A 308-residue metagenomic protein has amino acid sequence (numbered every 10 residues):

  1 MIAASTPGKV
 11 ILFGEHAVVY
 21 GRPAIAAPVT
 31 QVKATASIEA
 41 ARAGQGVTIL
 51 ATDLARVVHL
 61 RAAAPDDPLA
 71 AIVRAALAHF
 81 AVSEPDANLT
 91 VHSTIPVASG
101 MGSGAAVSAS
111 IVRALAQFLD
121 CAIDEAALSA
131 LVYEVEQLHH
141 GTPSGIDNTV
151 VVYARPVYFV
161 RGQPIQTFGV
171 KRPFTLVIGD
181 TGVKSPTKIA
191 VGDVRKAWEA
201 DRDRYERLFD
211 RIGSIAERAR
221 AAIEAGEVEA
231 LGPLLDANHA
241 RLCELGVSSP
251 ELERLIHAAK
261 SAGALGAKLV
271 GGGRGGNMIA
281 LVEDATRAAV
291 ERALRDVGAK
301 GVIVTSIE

Functional and structural regions predicted by a protein language model:
M1-P7, I11-F13, A17-V19, A26 (+5 more regions): C-terminal nucleotide
T30: Gly/Ser-rich catalytic/binding loops embedded in alpha/beta enzyme cores
D67, M101-A106, P143, E206: Short, conserved micro-motifs enriched in small and acidic residues
A87-S99, L265-G266: Short pre-catalytic strand/loop immediately N-terminal to key active-site residues, enriched for Gly-Thr
G100, N277-I279: Short aromatic/hydrophobic contact patches that present stacked aromatics for nucleic-acid/ligand binding
M101-C121: DPxDG-like acidic metal-binding loop motif
G145-I146, G271-G275: Short Gly/Ser/Thr- and Asp/Glu-enriched loop/turn motifs at secondary-structure junctions
